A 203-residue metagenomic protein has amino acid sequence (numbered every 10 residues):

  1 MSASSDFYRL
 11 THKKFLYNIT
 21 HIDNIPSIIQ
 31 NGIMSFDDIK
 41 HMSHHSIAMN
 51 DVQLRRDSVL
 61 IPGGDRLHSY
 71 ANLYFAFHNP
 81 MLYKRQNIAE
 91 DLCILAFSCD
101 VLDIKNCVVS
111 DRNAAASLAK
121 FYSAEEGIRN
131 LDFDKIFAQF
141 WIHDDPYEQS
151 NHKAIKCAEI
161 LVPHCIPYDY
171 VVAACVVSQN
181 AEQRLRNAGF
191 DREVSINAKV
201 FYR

Functional and structural regions predicted by a protein language model:
M1-N72, H78-R203: Active-site-proximal loop/hinge segments that shape catalytic or ion-binding/gating pockets
